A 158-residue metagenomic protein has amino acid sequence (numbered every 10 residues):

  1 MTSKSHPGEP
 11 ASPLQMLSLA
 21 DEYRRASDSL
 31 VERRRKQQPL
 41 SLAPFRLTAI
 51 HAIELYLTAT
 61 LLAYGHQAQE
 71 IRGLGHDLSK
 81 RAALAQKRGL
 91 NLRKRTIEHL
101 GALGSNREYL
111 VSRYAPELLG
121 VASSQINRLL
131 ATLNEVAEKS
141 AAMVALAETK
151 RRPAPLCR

Functional and structural regions predicted by a protein language model:
M1-R24, D28, G65-R158: Long, charged low-complexity segments
G8, Q15, Q37-A49: Conserved aromatic-histidine-acidic binding/catalytic patches
A26-S41: Helix-loop segments that flank and shape redox-cofactor active sites
L42-L62: Short, hydrophobic, well-ordered secondary-structure elements
